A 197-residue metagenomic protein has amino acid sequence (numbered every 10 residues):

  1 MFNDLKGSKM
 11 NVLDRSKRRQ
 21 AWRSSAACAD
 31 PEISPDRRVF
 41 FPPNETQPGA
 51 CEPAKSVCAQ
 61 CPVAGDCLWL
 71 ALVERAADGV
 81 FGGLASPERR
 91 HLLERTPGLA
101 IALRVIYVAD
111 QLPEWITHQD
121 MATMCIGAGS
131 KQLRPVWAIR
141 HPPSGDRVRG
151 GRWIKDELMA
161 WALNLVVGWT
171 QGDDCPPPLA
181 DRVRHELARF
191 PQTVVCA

Functional and structural regions predicted by a protein language model:
M1-C28, E52, A76-A77, E88-T96 (+1 more regions): Replace "small metal-dependent catalytic modules" with "small catalytic or cofactor-binding modules
V12-A27, I33-P62, V73-A76: Immediate flanking context of iron-sulfur cluster ligation sites
E45, G49-E52, W69-L103: Polybasic, low-complexity binding patches
G98-W115: Short, amphipathic alpha-helical "recognition" segments used to contact nucleic acids or chromatin
T117-M124: Short alpha-helical "recognition helix" segments of helix-turn-helix
G129-P143: Major-groove recognition helix of helix-turn-helix-like DNA-binding domains
S144-V166, D174-C175, V183, C196-A197: Short Lys/Arg-enriched helix C-cap and helix-to-coil transition segments that create basic nucleic-acid-contact patches
